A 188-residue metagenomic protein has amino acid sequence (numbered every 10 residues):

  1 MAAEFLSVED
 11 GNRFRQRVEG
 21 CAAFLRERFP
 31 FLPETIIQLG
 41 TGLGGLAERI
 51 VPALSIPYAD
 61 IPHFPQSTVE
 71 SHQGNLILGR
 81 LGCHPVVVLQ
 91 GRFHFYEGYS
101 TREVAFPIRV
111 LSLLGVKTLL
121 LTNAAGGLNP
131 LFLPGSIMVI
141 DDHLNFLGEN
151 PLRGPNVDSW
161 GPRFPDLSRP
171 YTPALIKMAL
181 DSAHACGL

Functional and structural regions predicted by a protein language model:
A2-L167: Metabolite-binding pocket within alpha/beta catalytic cores that recognizes anionic/polar moieties
S168-L188: Active-site rim beta-loop-alpha module in soluble metabolic enzymes
